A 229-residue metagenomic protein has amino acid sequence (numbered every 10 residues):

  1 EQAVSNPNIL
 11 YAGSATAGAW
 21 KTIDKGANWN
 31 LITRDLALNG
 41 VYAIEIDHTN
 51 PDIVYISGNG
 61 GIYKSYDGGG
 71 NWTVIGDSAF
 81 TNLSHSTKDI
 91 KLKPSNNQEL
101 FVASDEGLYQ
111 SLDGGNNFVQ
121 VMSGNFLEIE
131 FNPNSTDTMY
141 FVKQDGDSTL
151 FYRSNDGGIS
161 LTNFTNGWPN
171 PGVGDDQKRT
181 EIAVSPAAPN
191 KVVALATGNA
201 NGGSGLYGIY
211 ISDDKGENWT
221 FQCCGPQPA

Functional and structural regions predicted by a protein language model:
E1-A229: Extracellular glycan-interacting surfaces
